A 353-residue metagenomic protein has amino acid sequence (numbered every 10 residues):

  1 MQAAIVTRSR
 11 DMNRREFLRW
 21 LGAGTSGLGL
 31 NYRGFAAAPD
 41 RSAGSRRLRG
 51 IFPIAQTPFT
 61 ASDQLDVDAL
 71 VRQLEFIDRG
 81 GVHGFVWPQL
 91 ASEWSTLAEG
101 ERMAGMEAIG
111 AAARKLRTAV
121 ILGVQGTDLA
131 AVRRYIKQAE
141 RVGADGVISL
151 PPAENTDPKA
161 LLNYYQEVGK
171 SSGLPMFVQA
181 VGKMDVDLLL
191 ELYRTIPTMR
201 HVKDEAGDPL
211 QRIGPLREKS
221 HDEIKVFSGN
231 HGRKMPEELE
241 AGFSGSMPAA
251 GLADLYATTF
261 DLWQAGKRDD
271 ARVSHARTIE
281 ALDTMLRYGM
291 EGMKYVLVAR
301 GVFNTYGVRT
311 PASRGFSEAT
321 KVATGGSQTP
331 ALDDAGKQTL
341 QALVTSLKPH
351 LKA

Functional and structural regions predicted by a protein language model:
M1-N13: N-terminal secretory signal peptides
R10-R19, S26-S42, A353: N-terminal twin-arginine translocation
L18, G22, I54, E240-F243 (+2 more regions): C-terminal alpha-helical cap/extension of soluble enzyme domains
Y32-Q56, T60-V67: C-terminal segment of N-terminal export signals and the immediately downstream linker at the start of the mature
S45, P58-F59, Q64-V181: Active-site beta->alpha loop and helix N-cap motifs at the rims of alpha/beta catalytic domains
G50-F52, G84, R117-I121, D145-G146 (+4 more regions): Structural preference for beta-strand elements that scaffold enzyme active sites
A104, A108-K115, Q138-V142, E167-S172 (+5 more regions): Alpha-helical structural signal in soluble globular domains
G182-L286: Catalytic alpha/beta core domains of metabolic enzymes, predominantly
